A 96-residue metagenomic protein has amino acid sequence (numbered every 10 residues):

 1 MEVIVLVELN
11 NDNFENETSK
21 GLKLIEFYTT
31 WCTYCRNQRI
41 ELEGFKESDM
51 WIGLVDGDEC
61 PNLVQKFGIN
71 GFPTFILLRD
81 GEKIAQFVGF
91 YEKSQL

Functional and structural regions predicted by a protein language model:
M1-N16: N-terminal "domain-start" segment that seeds a small globular fold
V7-L9, F27, K46-L63, I69: Thiol-based oxidoreductase modules, predominantly thioredoxin-like and allied folds used for disulfide exchange
E15, C60-L63, S94: Short loop/turn elements that flank and shape the SAM/SAH-binding pocket of Class I
T18-T30: Short active-site neighborhood of thiol/selenol oxidoreductases, capturing the structured segment around
L22-K23, D49, P73: Alpha/beta-hydrolase fold active-site loops
C32-C35, F75: The canonical Cys-X-X-Cys-His
Y34-S48: Typically the conserved alpha-helix immediately C-terminal to a functionally engaged Cys/Sec in thioredoxin-like
G71, I76-L96: Non-catalytic, surface beta->alpha helical segment in thiol-disulfide oxidoreductase systems
